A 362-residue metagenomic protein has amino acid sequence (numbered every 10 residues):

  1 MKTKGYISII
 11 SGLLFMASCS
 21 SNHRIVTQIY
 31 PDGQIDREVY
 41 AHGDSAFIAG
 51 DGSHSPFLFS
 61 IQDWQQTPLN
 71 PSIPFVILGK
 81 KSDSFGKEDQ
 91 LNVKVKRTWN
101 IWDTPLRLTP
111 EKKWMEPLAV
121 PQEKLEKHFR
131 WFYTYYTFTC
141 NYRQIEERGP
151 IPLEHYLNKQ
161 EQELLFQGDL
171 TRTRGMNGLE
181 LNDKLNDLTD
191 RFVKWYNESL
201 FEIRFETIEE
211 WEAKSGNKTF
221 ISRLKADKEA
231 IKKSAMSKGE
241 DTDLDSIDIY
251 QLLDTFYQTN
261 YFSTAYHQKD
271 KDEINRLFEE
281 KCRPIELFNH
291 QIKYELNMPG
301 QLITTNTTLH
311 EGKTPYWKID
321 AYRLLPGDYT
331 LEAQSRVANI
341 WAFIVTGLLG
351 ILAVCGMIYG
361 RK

Functional and structural regions predicted by a protein language model:
T3-I10: Sec-dependent signal peptide recognition, specifically the positively charged N-region followed immediately by
F15-S18: C-terminal motif of bacterial Sec signal peptides marking the signal peptidase cleavage site
S20-K87: Start-of-domain marker
R37, G43-F47, S53-F59, E111-K113 (+3 more regions): Generic alpha-helical propensity signal that fires on short helical segments and nearby coil/disordered stretches
G50-H54, Q62-Q65, I319-A321, W341-I344 (+1 more regions): Glycine-rich loops and low-complexity Gly/Arg-rich segments that provide flexible linkers or classic glycine-based
N70-G350: Mature, soluble, non-transmembrane domains
I351-K362: Juxtamembrane interface at the cytosolic side of transmembrane helices
